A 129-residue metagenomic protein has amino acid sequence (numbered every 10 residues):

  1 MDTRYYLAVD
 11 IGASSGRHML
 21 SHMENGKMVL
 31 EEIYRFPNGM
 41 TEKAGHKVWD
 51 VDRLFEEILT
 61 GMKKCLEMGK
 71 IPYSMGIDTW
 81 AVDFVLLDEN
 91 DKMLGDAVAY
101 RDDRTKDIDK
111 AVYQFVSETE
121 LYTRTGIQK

Functional and structural regions predicted by a protein language model:
D2-V51, K92-Y100: Short glycine-rich, Thr/Ser-proximal phosphate-binding strand/loop in the N-terminal lobe of ATP-dependent enzymes
R53, E57: Charged catalytic carboxylate motif
T60-K129: Glycine-rich phosphate-binding/catalytic subdomain of phosphoryl-transfer and nucleotide/sugar-phosphate-processing
